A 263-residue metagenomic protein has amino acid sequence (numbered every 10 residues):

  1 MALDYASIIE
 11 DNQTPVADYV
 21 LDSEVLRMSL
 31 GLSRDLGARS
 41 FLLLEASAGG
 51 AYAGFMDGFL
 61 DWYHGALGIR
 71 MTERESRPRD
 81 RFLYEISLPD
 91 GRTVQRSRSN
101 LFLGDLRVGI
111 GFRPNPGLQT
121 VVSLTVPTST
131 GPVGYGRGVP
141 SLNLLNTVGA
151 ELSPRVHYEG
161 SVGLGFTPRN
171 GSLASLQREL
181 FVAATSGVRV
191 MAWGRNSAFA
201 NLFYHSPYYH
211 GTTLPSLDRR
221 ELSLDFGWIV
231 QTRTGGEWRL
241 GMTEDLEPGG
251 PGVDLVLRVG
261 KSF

Functional and structural regions predicted by a protein language model:
M1-R27, V94: Surface-exposed strand-loop-strand hairpins of Gram-negative outer-membrane beta-barrel proteins
M1-S7, L44-A48, T120-V126, G160-F166 (+4 more regions): Transmembrane beta-barrel strands of outer-membrane/channel proteins
D4-P15, A51-A53, G117, T125-G134 (+6 more regions): Sequence/structural signature of outer-membrane beta-barrel proteins
S23-R27, L103-R107, V139-N143, F181-A183 (+2 more regions): Transmembrane beta-barrel architecture of outer-membrane proteins
M28-R34, L44, V108-F112, V122-L124 (+6 more regions): Residues on the lipid-exposed face of transmembrane beta-strands in outer-membrane beta-barrel proteins
R39-L44, P116-T120, P154-G160, G194-A200 (+1 more regions): Repeated loop/turn-to-beta-strand initiation elements of outer-membrane beta-barrel proteins
S47-E179: Outer-membrane pore/translocation modules
H64-V94, L173-F263: Outer membrane beta-barrel transmembrane domains
